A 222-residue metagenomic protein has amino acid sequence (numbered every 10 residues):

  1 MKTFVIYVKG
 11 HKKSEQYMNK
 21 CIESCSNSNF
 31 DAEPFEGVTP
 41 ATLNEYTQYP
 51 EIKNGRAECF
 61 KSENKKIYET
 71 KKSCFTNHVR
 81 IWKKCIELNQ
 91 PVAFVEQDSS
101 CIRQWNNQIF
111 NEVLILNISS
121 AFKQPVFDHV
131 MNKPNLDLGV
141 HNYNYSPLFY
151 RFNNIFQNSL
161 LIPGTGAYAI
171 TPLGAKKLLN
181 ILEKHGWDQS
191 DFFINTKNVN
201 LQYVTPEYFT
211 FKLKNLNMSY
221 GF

Functional and structural regions predicted by a protein language model:
M1-V95, S99-F222: An acidic/histidine-cluster motif and surrounding catalytic segment that typifies divalent-metal-assisted enzyme active
